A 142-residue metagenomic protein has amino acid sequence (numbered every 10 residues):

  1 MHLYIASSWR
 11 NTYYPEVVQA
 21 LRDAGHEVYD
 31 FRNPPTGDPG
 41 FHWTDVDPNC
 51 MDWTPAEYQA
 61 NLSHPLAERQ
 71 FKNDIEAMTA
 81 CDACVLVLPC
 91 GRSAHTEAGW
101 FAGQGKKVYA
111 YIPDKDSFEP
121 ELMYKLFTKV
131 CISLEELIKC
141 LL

Functional and structural regions predicted by a protein language model:
M1-L142: Conserved catalytic or regulatory cores that recognize and/or transform ribose-phosphate-containing ligands
